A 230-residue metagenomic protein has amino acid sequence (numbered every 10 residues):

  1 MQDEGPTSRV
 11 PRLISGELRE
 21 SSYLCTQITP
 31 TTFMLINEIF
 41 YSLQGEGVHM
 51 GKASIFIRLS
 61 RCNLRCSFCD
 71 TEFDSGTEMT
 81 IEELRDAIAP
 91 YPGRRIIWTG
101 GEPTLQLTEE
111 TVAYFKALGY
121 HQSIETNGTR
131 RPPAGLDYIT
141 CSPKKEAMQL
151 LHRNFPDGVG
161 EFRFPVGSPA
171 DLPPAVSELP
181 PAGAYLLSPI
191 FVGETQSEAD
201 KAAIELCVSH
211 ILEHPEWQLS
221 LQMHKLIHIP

Functional and structural regions predicted by a protein language model:
M1-P6, E17-L18, T26, V48 (+5 more regions): Intrinsically disordered, low-complexity regions
D3, V10-F56, S60, R65-F68 (+3 more regions): Flexible, acidic/Gly-rich N-terminal and inter-domain linker regions that tether and position cofactor-handling modules
G5-V10, T29, A89-Y91, R131-P132 (+1 more regions): Intrinsic-disorder/low-complexity coil detector
R9, Y23-T29, G76, T108 (+2 more regions): A ubiquitous, low-specificity "background" feature that marks scattered single residues across proteins without
M34, F40, H49, F56-R58 (+7 more regions): Broad hydrophobic/π-residue packing in well-ordered secondary structure
N37-Y41, A53-F56, N63-L136: Conserved Radical SAM active-site core
T104-P230: Conserved AdoMet/S-adenosylmethionine-binding subsite of the radical SAM
